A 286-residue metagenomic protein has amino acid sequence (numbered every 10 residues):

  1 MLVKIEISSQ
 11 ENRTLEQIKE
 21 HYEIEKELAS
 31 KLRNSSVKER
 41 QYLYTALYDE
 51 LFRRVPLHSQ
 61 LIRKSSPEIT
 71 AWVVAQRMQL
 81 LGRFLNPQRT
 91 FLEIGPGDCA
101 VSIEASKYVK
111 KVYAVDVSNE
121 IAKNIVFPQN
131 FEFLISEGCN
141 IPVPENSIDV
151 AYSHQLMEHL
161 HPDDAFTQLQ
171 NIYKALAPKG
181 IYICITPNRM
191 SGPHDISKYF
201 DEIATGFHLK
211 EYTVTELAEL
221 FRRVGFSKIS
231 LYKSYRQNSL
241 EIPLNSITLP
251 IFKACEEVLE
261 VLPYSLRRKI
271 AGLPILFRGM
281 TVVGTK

Functional and structural regions predicted by a protein language model:
M1-P144, V150-H154, F166-L169, F277-M280: Conserved N-terminal segment of class I S-adenosyl-L-methionine
I121, R189-G192, Y235-S239: Feature marks short, surface-exposed loop/turn motifs that line or immediately flank catalytic pockets and channel
Q155-H159: Short catalytic micro-motifs in class I SAM-dependent methyltransferases
H161-A165, H194: Short N-terminal helix/helix-N-cap motif within the alpha/beta-hydrolase-1
F166-P178: A short glycine-rich, Lys/Arg-flanked "PGG" loop and its adjoining helix->strand segment in the class I
C184-H208: Short, glycine-/aromatic-enriched active-site segment of Class I SAM-dependent methyltransferases
S197, I229-K286: A C-terminal cap/extension of S-adenosyl-L-methionine-dependent methyltransferases that defines the acceptor-substrate
L209-V224: Short alpha-helix
